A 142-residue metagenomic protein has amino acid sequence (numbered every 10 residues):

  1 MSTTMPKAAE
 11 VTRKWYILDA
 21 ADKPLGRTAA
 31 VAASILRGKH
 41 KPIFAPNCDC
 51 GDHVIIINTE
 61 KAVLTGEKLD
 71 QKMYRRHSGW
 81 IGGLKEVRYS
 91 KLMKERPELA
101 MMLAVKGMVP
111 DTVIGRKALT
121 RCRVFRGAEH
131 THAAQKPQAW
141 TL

Functional and structural regions predicted by a protein language model:
M1-L103, V113, T131-L142: Ribosome large-subunit tunnel/peptidyl-transferase-proximal elements
M102, V109-T131: C-terminal structural segments of small proteins and small subunits
